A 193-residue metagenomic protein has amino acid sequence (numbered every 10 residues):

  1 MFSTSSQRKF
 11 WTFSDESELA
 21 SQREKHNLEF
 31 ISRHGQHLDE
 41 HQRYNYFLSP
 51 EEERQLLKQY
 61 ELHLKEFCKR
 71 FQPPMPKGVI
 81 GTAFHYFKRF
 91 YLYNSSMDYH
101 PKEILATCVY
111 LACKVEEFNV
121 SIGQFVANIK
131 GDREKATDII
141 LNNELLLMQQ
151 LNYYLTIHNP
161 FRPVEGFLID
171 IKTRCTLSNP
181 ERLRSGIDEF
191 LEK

Functional and structural regions predicted by a protein language model:
M1-E103, F118-Q124, L141, L145-L146: Acidic, Ser/Thr/Pro-rich regulatory low-complexity segments at or just upstream of the first helical elements of major
F67, V115, I139-K193: Surface-exposed interaction/gating patches
Y91-S95, E116-N119, R133, L151 (+2 more regions): Eukaryotic basic, amphipathic alpha-helical target segments in cytosolic regions
I104-A112: Short, structured motif recognition centered on aromatic/hydrophobic residues
A127-N128: Aromatic/basic-lined ligand-recognition segments that form π-stacking hydrophobic pockets flanked by Lys/Arg to engage
